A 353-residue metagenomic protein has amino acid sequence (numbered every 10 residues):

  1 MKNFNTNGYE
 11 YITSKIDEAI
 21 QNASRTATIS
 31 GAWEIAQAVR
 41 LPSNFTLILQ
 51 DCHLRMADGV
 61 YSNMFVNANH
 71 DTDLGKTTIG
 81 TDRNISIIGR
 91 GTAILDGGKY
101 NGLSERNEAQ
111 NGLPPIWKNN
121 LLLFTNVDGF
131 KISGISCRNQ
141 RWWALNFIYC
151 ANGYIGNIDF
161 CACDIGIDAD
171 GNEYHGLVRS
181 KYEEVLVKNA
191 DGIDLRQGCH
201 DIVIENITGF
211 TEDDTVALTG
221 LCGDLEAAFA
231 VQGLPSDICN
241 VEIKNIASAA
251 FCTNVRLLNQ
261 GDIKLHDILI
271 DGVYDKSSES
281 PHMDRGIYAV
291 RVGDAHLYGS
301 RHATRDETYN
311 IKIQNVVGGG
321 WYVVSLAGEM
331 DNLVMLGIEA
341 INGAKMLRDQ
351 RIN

Functional and structural regions predicted by a protein language model:
M1-N353: Extracellular/periplasmic carbohydrate-active domains that bind, remodel, or depolymerize complex polysaccharides
